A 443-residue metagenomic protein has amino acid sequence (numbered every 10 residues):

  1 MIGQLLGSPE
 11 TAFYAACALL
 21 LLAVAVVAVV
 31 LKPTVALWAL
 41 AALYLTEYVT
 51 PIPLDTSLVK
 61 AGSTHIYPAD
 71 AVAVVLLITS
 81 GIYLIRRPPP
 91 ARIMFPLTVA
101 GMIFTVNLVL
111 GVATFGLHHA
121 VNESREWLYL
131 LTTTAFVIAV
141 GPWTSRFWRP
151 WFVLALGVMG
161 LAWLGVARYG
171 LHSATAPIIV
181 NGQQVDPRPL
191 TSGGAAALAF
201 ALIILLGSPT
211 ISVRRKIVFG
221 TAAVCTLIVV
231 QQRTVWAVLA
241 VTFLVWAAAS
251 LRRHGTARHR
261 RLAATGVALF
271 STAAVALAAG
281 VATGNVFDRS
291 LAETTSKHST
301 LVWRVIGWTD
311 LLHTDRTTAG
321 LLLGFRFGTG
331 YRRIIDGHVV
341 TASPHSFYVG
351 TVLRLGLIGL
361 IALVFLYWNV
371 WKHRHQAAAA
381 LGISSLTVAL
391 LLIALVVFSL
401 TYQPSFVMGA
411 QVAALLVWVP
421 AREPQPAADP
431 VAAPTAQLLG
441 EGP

Functional and structural regions predicted by a protein language model:
M1-I82, V106-L110, L395: N-terminal signal-anchor transmembrane segment
P33-A41, P90-I103, F136-W163, S208: Interfacial loop-to-transmembrane-helix boundary motif in multi-pass membrane proteins
I66-L76, F95-V109, F115-A139: Aromatic-anchored transmembrane helix interface
R146-A174, V185-S250: Alpha-helical transmembrane segments of multi-pass inner-membrane proteins
I203-L205, V388-P443: Transmembrane alpha-helices of multi-pass inner-membrane enzymes
V229, A247-T295, T314-T317: A membrane-periplasm/extracellular boundary helix in multi-pass inner-membrane enzymes that assemble envelope glycans
T295-L355, R374-A378: Long extracytoplasmic/lumenal interhelical loops at the membrane interface of multi-pass membrane proteins
R354-V396, R422: Hydrophobic transmembrane alpha-helices and their immediate junctions
